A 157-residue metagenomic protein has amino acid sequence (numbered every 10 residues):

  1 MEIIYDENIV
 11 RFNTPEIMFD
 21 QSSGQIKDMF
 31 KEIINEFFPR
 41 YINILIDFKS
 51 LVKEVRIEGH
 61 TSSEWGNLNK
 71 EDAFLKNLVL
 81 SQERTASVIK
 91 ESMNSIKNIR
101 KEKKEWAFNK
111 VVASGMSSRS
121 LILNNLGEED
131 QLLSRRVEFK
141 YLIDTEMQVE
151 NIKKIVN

Functional and structural regions predicted by a protein language model:
M1-E54, E64-L68, D144-N157: Periplasmic peptidoglycan-binding/tethering modules of Gram-negative envelope proteins
G24-M29, H60-N151, I155: Periplasmic OmpA-like peptidoglycan-binding domain that tethers envelope proteins to the cell wall
